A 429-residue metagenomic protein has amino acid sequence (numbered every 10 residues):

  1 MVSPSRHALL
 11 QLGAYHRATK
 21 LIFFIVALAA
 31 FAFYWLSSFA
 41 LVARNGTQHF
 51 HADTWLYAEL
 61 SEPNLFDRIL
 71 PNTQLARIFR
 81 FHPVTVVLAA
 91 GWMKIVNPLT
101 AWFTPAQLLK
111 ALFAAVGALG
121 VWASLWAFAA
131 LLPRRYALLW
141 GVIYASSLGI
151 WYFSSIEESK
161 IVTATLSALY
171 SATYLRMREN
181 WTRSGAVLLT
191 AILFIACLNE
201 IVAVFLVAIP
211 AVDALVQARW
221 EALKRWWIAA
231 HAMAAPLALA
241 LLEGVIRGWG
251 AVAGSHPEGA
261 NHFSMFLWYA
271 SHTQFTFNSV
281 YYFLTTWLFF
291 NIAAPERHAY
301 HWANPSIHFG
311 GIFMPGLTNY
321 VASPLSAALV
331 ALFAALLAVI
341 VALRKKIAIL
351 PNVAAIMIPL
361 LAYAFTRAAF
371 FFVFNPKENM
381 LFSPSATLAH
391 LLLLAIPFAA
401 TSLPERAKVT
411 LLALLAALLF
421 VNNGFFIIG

Functional and structural regions predicted by a protein language model:
V2-S5, Q11, R176, F205-L237: Perimembrane helix-loop-helix junctions
F33, S37, W226-A327: Membrane-lumen/periplasm interface segments of specific transmembrane helices in polyprenyl phosphate-linked
P71-W102: Short hydrophobic/aromatic helix or loop-helix immediately within or flanking a transmembrane segment in polytopic
A111-L131, L169: Transmembrane-helix motifs of polytopic, lipid-linked glycan transferases
A123, I150, V162-N180, G185-L193 (+1 more regions): Specific aromatic-rich, kink-prone transmembrane helix
S124-S146, A164: Transmembrane-helix signature of polytopic, membrane-embedded enzymes that assemble or transfer cell-envelope glycans
S155-K160: Short acidic/glycine- and proline-prone juxtamembrane loop motifs at membrane-interface regions of multi-pass membrane
S184-I201, L206-A211, M233-A234, L415: Membrane-interface alpha helices of multi-pass inner-membrane proteins
